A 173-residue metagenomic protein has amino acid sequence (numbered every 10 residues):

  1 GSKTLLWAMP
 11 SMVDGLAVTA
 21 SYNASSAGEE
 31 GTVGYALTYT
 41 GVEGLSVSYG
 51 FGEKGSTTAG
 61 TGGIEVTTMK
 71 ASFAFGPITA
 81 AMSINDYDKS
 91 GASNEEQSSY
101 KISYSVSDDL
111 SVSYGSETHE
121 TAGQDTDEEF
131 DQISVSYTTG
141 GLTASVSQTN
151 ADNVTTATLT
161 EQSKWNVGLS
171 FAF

Functional and structural regions predicted by a protein language model:
G1-F173: Outer-membrane beta-barrel proteins
